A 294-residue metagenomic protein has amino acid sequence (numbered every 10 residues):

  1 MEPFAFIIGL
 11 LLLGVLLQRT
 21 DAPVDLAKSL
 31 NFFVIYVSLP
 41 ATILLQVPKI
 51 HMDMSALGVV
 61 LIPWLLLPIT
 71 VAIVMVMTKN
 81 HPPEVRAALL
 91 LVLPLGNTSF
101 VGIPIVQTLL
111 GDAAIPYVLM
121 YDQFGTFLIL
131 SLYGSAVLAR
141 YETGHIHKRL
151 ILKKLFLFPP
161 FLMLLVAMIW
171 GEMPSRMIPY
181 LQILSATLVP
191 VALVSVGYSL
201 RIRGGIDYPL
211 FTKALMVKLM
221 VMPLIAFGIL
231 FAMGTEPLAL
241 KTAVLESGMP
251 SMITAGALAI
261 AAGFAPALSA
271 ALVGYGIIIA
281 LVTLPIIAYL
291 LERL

Functional and structural regions predicted by a protein language model:
M1-L294: Alpha-helical transmembrane segments of multi-pass small-molecule/ion transporters
